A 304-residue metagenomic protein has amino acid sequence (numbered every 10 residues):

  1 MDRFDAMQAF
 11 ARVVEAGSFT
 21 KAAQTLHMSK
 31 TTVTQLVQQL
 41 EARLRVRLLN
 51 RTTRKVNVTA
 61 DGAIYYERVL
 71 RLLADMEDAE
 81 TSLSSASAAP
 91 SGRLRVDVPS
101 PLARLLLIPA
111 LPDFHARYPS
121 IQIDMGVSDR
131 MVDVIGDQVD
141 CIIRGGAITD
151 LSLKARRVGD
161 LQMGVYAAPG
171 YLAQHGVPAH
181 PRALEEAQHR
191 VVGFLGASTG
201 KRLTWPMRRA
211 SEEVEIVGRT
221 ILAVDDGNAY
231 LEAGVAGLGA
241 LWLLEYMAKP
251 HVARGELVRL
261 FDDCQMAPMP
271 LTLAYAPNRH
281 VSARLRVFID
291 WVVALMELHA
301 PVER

Functional and structural regions predicted by a protein language model:
R12-H27: Short helix-boundary/capping micro-motifs
Q24, A42, A116: Alpha-helical residues within the helix-turn-helix
L36-Q39, A110: Residues within the DNA-recognition helix of helix-turn-helix
E41-V58, L257: A short LG(V/I)-centered, amphipathic sequence patch enriched for acidic residue(s) preceding the LG motif
T53-V56, A63, A74-D97, E303: Short helix-loop hinge/linker segments at domain boundaries
S91-K154, R304: Central regulatory/effector-binding core of bacterial HTH transcription factors
V132-G136, I148-L271, L298-R304: C-terminal regulatory
